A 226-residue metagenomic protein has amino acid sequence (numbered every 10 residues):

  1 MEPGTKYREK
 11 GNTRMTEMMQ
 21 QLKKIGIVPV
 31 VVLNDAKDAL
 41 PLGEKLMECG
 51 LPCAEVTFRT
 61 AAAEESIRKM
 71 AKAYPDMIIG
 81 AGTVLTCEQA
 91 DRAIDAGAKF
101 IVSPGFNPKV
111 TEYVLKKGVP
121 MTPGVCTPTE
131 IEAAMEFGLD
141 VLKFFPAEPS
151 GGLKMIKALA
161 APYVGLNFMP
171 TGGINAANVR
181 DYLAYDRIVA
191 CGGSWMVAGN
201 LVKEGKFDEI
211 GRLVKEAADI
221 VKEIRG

Functional and structural regions predicted by a protein language model:
E2-R14: Short, Lys/Arg-enriched N-terminal segments with co-localized hydrophobic residues within the first ~10-30 amino acids
G11-A96, K116, A176, E204-R225: Conserved N-terminal beta1-alpha1 strand-loop-helix module at the mouth
V31-V32, C53-T60, M77-L85, A98-F106 (+3 more regions): Catalytic beta/alpha-barrel core
M47-P52, A73-D76, D95-I101, K116-T122 (+3 more regions): Glycine-enriched alpha-helix->loop->beta-strand junction motifs that scaffold or abut catalytic
T86-A96, T129-F137, N175-V189: Catalytic cores of alpha/beta
P104-V110, K143-G152, R187-K206: Glycine-rich phosphate-binding active-site loops on the catalytic face of alpha/beta enzymes
P128-D140, G152-L159: Anionic-ligand binding region
F168-A176: Active-site glycine- and acidic-residue-rich loops that bind and position anionic ligands or nucleotide-like cofactors
